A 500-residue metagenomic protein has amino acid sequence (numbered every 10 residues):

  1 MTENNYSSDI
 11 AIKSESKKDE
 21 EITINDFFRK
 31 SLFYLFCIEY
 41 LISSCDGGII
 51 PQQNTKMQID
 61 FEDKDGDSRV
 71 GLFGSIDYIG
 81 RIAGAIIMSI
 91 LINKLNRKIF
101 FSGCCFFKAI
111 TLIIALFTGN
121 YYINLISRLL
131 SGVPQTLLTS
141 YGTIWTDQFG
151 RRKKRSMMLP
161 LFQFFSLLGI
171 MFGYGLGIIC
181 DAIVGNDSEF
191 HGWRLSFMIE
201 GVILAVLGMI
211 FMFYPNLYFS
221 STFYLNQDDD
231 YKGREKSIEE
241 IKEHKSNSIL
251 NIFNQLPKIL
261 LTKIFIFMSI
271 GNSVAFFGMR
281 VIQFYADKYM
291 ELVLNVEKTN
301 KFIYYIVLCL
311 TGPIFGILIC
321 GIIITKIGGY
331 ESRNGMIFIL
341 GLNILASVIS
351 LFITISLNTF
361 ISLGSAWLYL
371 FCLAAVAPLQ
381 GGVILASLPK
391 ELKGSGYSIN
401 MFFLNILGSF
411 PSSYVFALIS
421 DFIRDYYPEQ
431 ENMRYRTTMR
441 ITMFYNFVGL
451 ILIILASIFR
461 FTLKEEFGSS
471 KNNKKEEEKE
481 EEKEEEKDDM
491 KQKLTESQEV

Functional and structural regions predicted by a protein language model:
S31-D63, I282-D287, S412: Extracytoplasmic
I50-Q52, P257, L261-L318, L373 (+3 more regions): Extracytoplasmic gate region of multi-pass secondary transporters
A83-Y121: Conserved MFS/SLC helix-loop-helix module at the cytosolic interface between two early adjacent transmembrane helices
N96, F117-Y122, P134, G150 (+1 more regions): Helix-breaking motifs and short loop linkers at transmembrane-helix boundaries and internal kinks in secondary membrane
I99-I113, N334-L351: Structural signature of the two symmetry-related core transmembrane helices
S127-F165: Cytoplasmic helix-loop-helix junction between adjacent transmembrane helices in 12-TM secondary transporters
S156-A182, L204, C309-I317, M401-S413: Glycine-rich segments within core transmembrane alpha-helices of 12-TM secondary carriers
F162-F219: Helix-loop-helix hairpin linking two adjacent transmembrane segments in secondary transporters
